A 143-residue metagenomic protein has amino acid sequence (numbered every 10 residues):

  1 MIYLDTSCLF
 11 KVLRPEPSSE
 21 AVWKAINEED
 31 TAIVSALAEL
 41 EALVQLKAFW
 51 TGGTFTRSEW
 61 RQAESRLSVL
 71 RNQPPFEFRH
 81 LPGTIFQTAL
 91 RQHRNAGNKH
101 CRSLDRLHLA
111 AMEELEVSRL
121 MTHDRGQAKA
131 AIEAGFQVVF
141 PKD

Functional and structural regions predicted by a protein language model:
M1, L109, E113-D143: Acidic, PIN/NYN-like endoribonuclease modules and their adjacent C-terminal/linker elements
M1-A38, Q45, F49-Q62, A134-F136 (+1 more regions): Short, well-structured N-terminal submotif of metal-dependent ribonuclease cores
C8-L9, A38, I85, H108 (+1 more regions): Alpha-helix capping/helix-boundary segments
P17-E20, L70-Q73, E77-F78, A130-E133: Noncatalytic, solvent-exposed loop/strand surfaces of beta-propeller-type extracellular/periplasmic domains
A25-I26, R71, H93, A131: A generic structural signal for well-ordered alpha-helical segments
E29-A32, P75-E77, E114-L120: Short active-site oxyanion
A38-E39, S68-G97, D105: Acidic catalytic patch
